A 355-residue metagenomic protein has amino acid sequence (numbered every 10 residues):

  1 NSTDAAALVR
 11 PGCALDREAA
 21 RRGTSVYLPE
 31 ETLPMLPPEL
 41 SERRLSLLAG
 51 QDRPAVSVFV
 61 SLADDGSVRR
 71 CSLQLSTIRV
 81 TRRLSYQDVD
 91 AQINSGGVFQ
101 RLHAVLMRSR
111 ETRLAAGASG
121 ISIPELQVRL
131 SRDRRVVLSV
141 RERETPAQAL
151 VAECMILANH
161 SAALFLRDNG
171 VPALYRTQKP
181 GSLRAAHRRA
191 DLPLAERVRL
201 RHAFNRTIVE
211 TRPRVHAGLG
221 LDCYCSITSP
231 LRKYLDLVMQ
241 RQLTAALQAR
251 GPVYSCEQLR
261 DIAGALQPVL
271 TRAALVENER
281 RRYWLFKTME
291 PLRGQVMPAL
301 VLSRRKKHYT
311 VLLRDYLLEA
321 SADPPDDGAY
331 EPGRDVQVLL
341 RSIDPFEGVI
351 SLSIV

Functional and structural regions predicted by a protein language model:
N1-R334, S342-I350: Electropositive polyanion-binding surfaces
L352-V355: Short, compositionally biased
